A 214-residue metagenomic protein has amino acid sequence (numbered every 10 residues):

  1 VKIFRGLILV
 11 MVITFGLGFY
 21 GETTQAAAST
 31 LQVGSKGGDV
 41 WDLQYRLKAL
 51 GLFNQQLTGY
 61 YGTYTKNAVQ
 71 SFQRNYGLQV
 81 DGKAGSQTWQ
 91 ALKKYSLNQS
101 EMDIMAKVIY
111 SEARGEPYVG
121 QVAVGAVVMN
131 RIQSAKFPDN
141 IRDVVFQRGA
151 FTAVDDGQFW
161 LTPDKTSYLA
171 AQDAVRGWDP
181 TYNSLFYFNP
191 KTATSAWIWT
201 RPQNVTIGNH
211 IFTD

Functional and structural regions predicted by a protein language model:
K2-Q56: Acidic, Ser/Thr/Pro/Gly-enriched interdomain connector segments
S29-G34, F53-G59, G77-V80, K94-Y95 (+2 more regions): Second-shell loop/turn segments in exported
Q32-V40, K48-Q90: Short acidic, glycine/serine/threonine-rich helix-capping segments at coil-helix boundaries
W41, S86-Q87, D103, V122: A generic alpha-helix surface/boundary motif
A84, K94, Q99: Active-site-adjacent loops and short helices of periplasmic peptidoglycan-processing enzymes
Q99-D214: Bacterial extracytoplasmic/cell-wall-associated proteins, especially those involved in peptidoglycan
